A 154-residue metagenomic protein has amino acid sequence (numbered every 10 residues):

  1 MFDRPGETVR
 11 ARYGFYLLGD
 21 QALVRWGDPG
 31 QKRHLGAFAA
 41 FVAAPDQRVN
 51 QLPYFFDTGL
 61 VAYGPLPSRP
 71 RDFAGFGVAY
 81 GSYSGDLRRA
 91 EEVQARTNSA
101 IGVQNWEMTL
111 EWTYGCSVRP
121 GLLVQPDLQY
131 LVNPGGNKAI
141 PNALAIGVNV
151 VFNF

Functional and structural regions predicted by a protein language model:
M1-D3, V49-P53, D86-V93, G136-P141: Outer-membrane beta-barrel translocator domains and adjoining extracellular loop/strand segments of Gram-negative
F2-G6, A43-Q47, R96-A100, P134-G136: Extracellular loop and loop/strand-boundary signature of outer-membrane beta-barrel proteins
A11-L17, L52-F56, W106-L110, I140-I146: Residues that define the transmembrane beta-barrel architecture of outer-membrane proteins
L18-D20, G59-V61, T113, N149-V151: Outer-membrane beta-barrel architecture
L23, F41-Q47, A62, V78-S84 (+2 more regions): Transmembrane beta-strands of outer-membrane beta-barrel pores
V24-L35, G64-F73, V118-G121: Short loop/turn motifs that connect adjacent beta-strands in outer-membrane beta-barrel proteins
L35-A43, T58, A74-S82, W112 (+1 more regions): Transmembrane beta-barrel strands of outer-membrane/channel proteins
F76, N142-F154: Outer-membrane beta-barrel "beta-signal"
